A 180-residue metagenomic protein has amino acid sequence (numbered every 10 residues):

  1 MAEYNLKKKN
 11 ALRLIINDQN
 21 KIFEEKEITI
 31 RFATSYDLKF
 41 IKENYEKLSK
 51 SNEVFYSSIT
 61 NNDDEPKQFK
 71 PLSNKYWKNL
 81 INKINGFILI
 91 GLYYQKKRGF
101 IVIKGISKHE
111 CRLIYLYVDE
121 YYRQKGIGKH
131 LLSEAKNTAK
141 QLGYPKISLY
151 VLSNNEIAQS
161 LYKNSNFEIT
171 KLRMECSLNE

Functional and structural regions predicted by a protein language model:
A2-E24: Short acidic N-proximal helix/loop "leader" segments that mark the beginning of a domain or an inter-domain linker
L6, G86, N166-F167: Short glycine-aromatic motifs
I15-D18, E25, F32-Y36, E43-E110 (+4 more regions): Acetyl-CoA-dependent GNAT
L113, I147-V151: Conserved hydrophobic beta-strand within the GNAT/NAT acetyltransferase core sheet that lines the active-site cleft
V118, Q124-N137, Q141, S160 (+1 more regions): Conserved acetyl-CoA-binding loop-helix of GNAT-fold acetyltransferases
K129-H130, S153-K171, C176: Conserved active-site alpha-helix within GNAT-family acetyltransferase domains
